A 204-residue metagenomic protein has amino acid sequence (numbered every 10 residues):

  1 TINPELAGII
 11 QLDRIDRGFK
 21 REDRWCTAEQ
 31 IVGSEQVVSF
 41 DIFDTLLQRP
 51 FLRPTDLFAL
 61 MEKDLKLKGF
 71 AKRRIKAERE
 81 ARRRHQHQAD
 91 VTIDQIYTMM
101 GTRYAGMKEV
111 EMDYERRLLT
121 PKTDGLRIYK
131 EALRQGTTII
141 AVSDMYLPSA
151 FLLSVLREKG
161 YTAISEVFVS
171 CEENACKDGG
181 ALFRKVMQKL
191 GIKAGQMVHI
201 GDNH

Functional and structural regions predicted by a protein language model:
T1-F40: Non-catalytic pre-domain segments flanking phosphatase-related domains
T27-I75: Active-site neighborhood of HAD-like aspartate-dependent phosphohydrolases
V32, Q135-T137, L190-K193: Glycine-rich phosphate-binding loop signature in dinucleotide/nucleotide-binding domains
H87-I140: Short, acidic loop-to-helix structural element flanking the phosphoryl-transfer center in phosphate-processing enzymes
L133-I140, M145-E172: Substrate-recognition/cap helix-loop segment adjacent to the acidic, metal-dependent catalytic center of Asp-based
A175-C176: Catalytic cores of eukaryotic secretory-pathway lumenal/extracellular enzymes that build and remodel glycoconjugates
G180-H204: Conserved Lys-Pro-Asp/Glu-containing loop-to-beta segment of HAD-superfamily phosphomonoesterases, centered on
